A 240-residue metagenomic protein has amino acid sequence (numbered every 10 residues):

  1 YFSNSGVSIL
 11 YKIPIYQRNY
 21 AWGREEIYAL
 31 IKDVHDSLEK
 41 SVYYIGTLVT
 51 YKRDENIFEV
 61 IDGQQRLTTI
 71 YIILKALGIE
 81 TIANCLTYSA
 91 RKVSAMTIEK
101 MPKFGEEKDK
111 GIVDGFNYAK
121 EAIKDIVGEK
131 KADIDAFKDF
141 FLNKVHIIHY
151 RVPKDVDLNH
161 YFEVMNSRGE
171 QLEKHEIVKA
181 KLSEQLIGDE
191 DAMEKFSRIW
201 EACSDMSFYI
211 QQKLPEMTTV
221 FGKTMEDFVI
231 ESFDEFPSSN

Functional and structural regions predicted by a protein language model:
Y1-N240: Covalent nucleotidyltransferase
